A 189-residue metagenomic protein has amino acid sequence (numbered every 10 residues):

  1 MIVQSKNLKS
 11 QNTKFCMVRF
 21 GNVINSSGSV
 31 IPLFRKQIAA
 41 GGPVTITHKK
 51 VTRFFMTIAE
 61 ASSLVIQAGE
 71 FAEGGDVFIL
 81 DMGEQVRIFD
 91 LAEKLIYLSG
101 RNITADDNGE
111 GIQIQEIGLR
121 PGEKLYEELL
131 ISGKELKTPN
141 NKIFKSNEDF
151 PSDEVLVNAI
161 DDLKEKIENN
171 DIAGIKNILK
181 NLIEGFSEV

Functional and structural regions predicted by a protein language model:
V3-V189: Strand-loop microenvironment adjacent to phosphate/nucleotide-handling motifs in alpha/beta enzyme folds
